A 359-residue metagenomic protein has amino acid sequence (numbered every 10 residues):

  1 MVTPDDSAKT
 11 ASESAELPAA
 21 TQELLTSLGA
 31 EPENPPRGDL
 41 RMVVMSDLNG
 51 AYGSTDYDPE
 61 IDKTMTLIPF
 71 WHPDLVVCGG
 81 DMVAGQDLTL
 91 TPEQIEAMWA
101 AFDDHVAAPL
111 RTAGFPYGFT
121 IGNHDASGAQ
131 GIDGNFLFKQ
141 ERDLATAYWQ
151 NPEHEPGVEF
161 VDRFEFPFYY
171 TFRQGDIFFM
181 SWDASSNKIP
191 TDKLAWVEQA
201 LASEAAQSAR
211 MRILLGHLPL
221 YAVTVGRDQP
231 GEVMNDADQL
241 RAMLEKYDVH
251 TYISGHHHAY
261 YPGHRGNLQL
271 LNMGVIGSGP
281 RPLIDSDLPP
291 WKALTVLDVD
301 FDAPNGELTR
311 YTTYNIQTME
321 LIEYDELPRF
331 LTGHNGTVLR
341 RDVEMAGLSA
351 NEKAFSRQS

Functional and structural regions predicted by a protein language model:
V2-E96: N-terminal active-site segment of His-dependent metallophosphoesterases
D6-P32, L88-A209, G231, D236-E245 (+3 more regions): Extended active-site neighborhood of metal-dependent phosphoesterases/phosphodiesterases
D39, P73, G114, Q207-M211 (+1 more regions): A general structural motif
V44-S46, V76-D81, P116-N123, W182 (+3 more regions): Active-site neighborhood of phospho(di)ester-bond hydrolases with catalytic His/Asp-centered motifs
L48-A51, M82-Q86, N123-G128, A184-K188 (+4 more regions): Solvent-exposed loop/turn segments at secondary-structure junctions within structured extracellular/periplasmic domains
G79, V83, E204-V225: Short acidic, glycine-rich surface-loop motifs adjacent to enzyme active sites
L218, A222-D238, Y247-V249, S254: Flexible, glycine-rich surface segments
R265-Q358: Binuclear metal-dependent phosphoesterase catalytic core
